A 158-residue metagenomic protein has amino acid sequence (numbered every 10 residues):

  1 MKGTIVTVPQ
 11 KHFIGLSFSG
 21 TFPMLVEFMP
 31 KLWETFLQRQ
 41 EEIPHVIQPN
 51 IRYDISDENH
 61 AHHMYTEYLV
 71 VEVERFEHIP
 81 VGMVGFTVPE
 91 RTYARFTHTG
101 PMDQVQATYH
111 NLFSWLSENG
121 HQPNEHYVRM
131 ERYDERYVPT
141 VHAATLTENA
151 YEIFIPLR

Functional and structural regions predicted by a protein language model:
M1-R158: A solvent-exposed interaction/effector surface
